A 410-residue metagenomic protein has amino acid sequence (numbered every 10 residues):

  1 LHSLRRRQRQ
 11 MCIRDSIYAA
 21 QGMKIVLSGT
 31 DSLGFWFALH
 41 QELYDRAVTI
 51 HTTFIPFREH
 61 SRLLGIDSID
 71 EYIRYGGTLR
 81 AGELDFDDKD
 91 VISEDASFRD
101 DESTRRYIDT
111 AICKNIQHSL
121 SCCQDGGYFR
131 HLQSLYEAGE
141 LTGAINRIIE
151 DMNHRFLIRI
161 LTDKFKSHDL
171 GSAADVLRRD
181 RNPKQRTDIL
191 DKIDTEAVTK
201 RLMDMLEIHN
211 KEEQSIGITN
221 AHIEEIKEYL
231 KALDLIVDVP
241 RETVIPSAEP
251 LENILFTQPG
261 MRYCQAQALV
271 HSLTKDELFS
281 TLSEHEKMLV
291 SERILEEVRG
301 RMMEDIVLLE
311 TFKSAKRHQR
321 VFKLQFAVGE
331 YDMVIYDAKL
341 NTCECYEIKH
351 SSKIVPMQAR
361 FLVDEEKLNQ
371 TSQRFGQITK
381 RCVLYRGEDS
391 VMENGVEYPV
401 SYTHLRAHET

Functional and structural regions predicted by a protein language model:
H2-R9, I13, H404-E409: Single conserved hydrophobic/aromatic residue that forms the stacking wall/gate of nucleotide- or nucleobase-binding
Y18-L39: Sensor-1/coupling segment of RecA-like P-loop NTPase cores
S28-L33, I55, Y385-G387: A short beta-strand-to-loop transition that corresponds to the Sensor-1 phosphate-sensing loop of AAA+ P-loop ATPases
F37-D180: Interdomain motor-coupling "hinge/lid" segment immediately C-terminal to the ATP-binding subdomain of NTP-driven enzymes
H118-V328: Accessory nucleic acid-recognition modules appended to NTPase machines
T311, Y331-D337, N341-V355: Conserved catalytic cores of phosphodiester-cleaving nucleases, focusing on short active-site segments
H350-T371: Mg2+/Mn2+-dependent nuclease catalytic core
C382-E409: Domain-level recognition of nuclease-like catalytic cores that cleave nucleotide substrates
